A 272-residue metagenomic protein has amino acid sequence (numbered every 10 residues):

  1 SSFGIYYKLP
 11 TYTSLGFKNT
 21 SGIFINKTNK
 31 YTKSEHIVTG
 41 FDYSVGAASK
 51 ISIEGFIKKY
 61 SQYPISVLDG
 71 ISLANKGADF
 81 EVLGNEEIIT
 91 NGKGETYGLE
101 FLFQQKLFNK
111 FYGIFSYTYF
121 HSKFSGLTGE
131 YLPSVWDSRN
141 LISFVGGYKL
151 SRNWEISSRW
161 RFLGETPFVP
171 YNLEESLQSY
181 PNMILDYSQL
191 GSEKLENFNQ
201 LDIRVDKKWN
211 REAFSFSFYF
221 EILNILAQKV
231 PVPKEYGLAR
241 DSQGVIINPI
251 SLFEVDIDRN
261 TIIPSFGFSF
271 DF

Functional and structural regions predicted by a protein language model:
S1-I5, F41, I53-I57, F115-Y119 (+2 more regions): Transmembrane beta-barrel strands of outer-membrane/channel proteins
S2-I37, I57-V82, R159-N182, V230-P233: Surface-exposed extracellular loop regions of Gram-negative outer-membrane beta-barrel proteins, predominantly
F3, F124, L141-N210: C-terminal beta-barrel architecture of Gram-negative outer-membrane proteins
N26-K30, K50-Y112, L252-G267: Outer membrane beta-barrel strand-and-loop segments of large Gram-negative receptors, especially TonB-dependent
K33-I37, K93-Y97, S134-I142, N197-L201 (+2 more regions): Residues that define the transmembrane beta-barrel architecture of outer-membrane proteins
A47-I51, K110-G113, N153-I156, E212-F216: Repeated loop/turn-to-beta-strand initiation elements of outer-membrane beta-barrel proteins
I57-K59, F80-P170: Gram-negative outer-membrane beta-barrel transporters
S61, G113, F162-P181, E196-Q200 (+1 more regions): C-terminal beta-signal and adjacent terminal beta-strands/loops of Gram-negative outer-membrane beta-barrel proteins
